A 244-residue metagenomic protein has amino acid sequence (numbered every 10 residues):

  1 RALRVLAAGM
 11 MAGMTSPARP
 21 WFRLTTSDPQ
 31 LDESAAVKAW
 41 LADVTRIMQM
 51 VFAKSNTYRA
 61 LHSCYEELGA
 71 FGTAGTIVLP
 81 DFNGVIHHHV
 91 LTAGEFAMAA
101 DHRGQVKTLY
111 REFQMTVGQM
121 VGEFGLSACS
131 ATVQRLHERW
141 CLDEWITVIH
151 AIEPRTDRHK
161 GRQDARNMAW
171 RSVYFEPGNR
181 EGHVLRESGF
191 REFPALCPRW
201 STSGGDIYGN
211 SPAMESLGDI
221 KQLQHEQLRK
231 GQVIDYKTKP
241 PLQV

Functional and structural regions predicted by a protein language model:
R1-V5, E144, P154, R229 (+1 more regions): Terpene synthase/cyclase
R1-W145: Extended, helix-rich architectural segments
R4, G9-M10, M14, E153 (+2 more regions): Short stretches within intrinsically disordered, low-complexity N-terminal or propeptide regions
D28, D32-S34, S55, T116 (+9 more regions): Serine/threonine-rich low-complexity intrinsically disordered regions
T76, P80-F82, E95, H102 (+4 more regions): Short, flexible loop/turn elements at secondary-structure junctions
G84-H88, Q105-V106, V117-V121, R155-Q163 (+2 more regions): Short, surface-exposed beta-strand/loop "edge" segments at domain boundaries and coil↔beta transitions
T147-H150: Membrane-proximal cytosolic interface modules of multi-pass membrane proteins
G161-V244: Extended, charged amphipathic alpha-helical segments
